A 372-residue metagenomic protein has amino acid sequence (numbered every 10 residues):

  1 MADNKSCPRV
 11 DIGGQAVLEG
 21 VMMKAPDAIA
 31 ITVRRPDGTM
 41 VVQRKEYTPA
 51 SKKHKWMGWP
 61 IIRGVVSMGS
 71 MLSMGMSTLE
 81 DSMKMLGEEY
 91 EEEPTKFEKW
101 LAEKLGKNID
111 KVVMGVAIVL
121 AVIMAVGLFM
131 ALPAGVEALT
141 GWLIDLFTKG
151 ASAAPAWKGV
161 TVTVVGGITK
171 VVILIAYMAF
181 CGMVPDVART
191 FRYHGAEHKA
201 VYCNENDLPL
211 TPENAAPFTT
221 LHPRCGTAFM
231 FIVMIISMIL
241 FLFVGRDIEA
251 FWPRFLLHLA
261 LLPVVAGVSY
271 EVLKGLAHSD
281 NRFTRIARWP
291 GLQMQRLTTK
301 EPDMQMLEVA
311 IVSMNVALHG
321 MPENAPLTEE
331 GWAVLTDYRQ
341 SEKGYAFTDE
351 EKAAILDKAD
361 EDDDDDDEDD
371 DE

Functional and structural regions predicted by a protein language model:
M1-G87, P94: Divalent-cation
A2-V17, V21-M23, V160, V164-F229 (+2 more regions): Polar-ligand-bearing catalytic/cofactor-coordination segments of membrane-embedded or membrane-tethered inner-membrane
D3-D11, A16-V17, S51-G58, E98-M114 (+2 more regions): Cytosolic juxtamembrane amphipathic/interface segments immediately preceding and feeding into a transmembrane helix
K52-K55, M68, G75-P94, E98 (+4 more regions): Multi-pass alpha-helical transmembrane bundle typical of ion/small-solute transporters and intramembrane aspartyl
W56-D81, V165-F191, L262-H278: Hydrophobic alpha-helical membrane-embedded segments
D81, M85, V122-A151, V233-A266 (+1 more regions): Juxtamembrane "helix exit" motif at the C-terminal ends of alpha-helical transmembrane segments in multi-pass membrane
E89-T148, K158-M183: Hydrophobic alpha-helical segments characteristic of transmembrane helices in integral membrane transporters
I109-G127, F218-V244: Transmembrane alpha-helical segments and their cytosolic interface motifs in multi-pass membrane proteins
